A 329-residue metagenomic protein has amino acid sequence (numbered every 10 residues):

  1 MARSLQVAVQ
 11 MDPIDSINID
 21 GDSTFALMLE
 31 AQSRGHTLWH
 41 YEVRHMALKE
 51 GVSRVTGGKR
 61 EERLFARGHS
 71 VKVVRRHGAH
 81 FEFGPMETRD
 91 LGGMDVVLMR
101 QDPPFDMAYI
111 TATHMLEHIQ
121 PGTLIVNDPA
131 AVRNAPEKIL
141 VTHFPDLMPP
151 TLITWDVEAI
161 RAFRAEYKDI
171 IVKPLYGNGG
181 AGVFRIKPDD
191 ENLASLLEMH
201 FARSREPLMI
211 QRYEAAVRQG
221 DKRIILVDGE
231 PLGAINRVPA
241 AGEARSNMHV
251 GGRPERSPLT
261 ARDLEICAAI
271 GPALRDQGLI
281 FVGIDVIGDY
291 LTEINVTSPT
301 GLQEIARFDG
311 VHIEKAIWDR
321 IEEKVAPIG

Functional and structural regions predicted by a protein language model:
A2-L5, Q10-D12, S16-D20, A244 (+1 more regions): ATP-dependent carboxylate activation and anion-phosphoryl transfer catalytic cores that bind Mg-ATP to form
R3-S4, D15-I153: Conserved N-proximal alpha/beta basic substrate-recognition cap immediately N-terminal to, or forming the N-lobe
V9, L98-M99, Q211: Redox-cofactor binding/interface segments in oxidoreductases and associated redox assembly factors
P13, Q101-P104, L175-G177, P299: Short glycine-rich anion-binding loops that position phosphate/pyrophosphate groups of nucleotides and phosphorylated
S23-T24, E158, A165-D169, G179-I266 (+2 more regions): Phosphate-binding site of ATP-dependent enzymes
L38, I125, I170-I171, F281: Hydrophobic beta-strand scaffold residues
P129-R133, R237-A240, I287-Y290: Short glycine-enriched loops at secondary-structure junctions
